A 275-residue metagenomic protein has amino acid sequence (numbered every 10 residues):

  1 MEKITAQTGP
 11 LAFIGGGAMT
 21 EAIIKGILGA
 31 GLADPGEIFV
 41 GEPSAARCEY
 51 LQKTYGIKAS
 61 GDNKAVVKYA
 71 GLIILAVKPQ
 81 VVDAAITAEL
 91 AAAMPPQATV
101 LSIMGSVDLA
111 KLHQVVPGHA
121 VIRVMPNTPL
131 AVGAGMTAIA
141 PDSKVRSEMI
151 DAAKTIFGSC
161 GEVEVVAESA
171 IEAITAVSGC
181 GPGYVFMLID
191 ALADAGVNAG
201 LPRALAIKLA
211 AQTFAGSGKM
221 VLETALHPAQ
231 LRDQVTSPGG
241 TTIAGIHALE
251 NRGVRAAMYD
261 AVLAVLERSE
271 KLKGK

Functional and structural regions predicted by a protein language model:
M1-G61, A65-K68, V115, V197-N198: NAD(P)+-binding Rossmann beta1-loop-alpha1 motif at the extreme N-terminus of oxidoreductases
E2-Q7, A211-K275: NAD(P)-dependent Rossmann-like dehydrogenase/reductase catalytic/cofactor-binding core
L11, I171-A176, P228-D233: Short pre-catalytic strand/loop immediately N-terminal to key active-site residues, enriched for Gly-Thr
D34-E37, P96-A98, A204: Short acidic capping loops at alpha-helix termini that bridge into adjacent secondary structure
I38, C48, V66, P202-L209 (+2 more regions): Small-residue helix-packing motif on alpha-helices
A45, T54-Y55, N63-I139: Rossmann-like NAD(P)(H) cofactor-binding subdomain of soluble oxidoreductases
K111-A120, M136-I174, V185-E223: Internal alpha-helical scaffold of NAD(P)-dependent oxidoreductase catalytic cores
